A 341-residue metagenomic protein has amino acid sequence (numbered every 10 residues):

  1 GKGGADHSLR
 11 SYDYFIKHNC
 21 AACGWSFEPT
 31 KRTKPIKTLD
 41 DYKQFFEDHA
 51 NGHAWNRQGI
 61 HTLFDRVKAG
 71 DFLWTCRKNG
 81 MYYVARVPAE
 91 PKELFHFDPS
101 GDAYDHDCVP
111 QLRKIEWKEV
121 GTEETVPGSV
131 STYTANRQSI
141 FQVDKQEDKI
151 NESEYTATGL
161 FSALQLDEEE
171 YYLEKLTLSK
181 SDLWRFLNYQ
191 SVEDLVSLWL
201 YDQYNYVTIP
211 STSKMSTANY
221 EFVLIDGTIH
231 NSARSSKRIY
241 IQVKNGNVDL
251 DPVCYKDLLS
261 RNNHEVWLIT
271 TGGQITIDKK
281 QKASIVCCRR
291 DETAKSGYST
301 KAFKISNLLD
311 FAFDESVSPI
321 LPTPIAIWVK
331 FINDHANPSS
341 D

Functional and structural regions predicted by a protein language model:
K2-K68, C76-N79, V84-D341: Mixed-charge (Asp/Glu-Lys/Arg
